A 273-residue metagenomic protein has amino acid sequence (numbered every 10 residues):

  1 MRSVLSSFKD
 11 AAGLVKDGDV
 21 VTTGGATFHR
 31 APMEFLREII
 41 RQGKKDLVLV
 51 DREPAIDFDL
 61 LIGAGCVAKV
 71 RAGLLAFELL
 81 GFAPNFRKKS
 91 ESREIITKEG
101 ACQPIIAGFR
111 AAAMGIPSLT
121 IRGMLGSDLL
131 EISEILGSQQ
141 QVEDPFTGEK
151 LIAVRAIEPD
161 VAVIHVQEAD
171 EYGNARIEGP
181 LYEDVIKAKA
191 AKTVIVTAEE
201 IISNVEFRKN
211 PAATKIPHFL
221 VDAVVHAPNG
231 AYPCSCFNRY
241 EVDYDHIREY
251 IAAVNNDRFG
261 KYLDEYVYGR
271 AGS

Functional and structural regions predicted by a protein language model:
M1-S273: Conserved alpha/beta enzyme-core scaffold
